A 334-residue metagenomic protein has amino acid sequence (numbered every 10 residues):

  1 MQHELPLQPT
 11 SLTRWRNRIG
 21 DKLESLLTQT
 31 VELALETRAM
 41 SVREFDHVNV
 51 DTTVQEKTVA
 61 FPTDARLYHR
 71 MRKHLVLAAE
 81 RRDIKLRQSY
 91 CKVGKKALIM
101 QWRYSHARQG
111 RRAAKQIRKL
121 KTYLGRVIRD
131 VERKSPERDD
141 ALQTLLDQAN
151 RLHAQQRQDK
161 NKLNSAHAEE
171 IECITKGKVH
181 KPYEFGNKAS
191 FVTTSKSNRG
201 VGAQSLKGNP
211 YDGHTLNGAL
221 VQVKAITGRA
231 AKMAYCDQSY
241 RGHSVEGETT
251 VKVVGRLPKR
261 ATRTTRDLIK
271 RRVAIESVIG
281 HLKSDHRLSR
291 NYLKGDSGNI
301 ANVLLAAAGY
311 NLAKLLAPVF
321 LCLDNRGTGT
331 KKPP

Functional and structural regions predicted by a protein language model:
M1-E170: Active-site- or DNA-interface-adjacent structural scaffold in DNA-acting proteins
Q8-L12, E44-E56, F191, N198 (+4 more regions): Short, conserved catalytic/metal-binding motifs centered on acidic residues
E56-R66, I174, S205, R260-I269 (+2 more regions): Short, solvent-exposed helix-loop connector elements
A166-K181: Flexible, glycine/threonine-enriched loop-and-boundary segments that flank and lead into catalytic domains of large
C173-T175, N198-V201, N209-Y211, Y240-S244 (+1 more regions): Flexible loop/turn segments at secondary-structure boundaries
K178-K224: Electropositive, glycine- and tryptophan-enriched low-complexity nucleic-acid-binding patches
A225-N299: Helix-centered, glycine/charged polyanion-binding patches within enzymatic domains that contact phosphate-containing
D285, S289-R290, A313-P334: A short, flexible helix-boundary coil/loop motif
